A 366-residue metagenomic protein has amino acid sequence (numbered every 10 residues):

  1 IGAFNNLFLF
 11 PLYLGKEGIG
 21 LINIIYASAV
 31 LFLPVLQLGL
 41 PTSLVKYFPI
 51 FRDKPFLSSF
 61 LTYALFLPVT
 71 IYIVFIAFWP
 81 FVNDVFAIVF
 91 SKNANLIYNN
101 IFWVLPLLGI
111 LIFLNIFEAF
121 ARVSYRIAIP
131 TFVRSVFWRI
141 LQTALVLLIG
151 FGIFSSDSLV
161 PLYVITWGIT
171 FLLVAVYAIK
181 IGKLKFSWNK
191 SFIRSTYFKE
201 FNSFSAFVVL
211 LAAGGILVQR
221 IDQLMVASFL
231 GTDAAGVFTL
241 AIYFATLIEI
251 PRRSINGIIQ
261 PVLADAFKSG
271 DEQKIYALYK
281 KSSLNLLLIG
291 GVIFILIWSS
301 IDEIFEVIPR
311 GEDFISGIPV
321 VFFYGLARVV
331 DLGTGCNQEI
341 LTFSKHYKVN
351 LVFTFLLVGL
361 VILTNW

Functional and structural regions predicted by a protein language model:
I1, I24-I25, P34-D84, N99-F102 (+2 more regions): Membrane-water interface segments that mark the loop-to-transmembrane alpha-helix transition
I1-T42, Y72, I76-P80, L107 (+2 more regions): Signature of the first transmembrane helix
G2, Y26-P34, L211, G215 (+3 more regions): Transmembrane helix-bundle signature of multi-pass secondary active exporters and lipid flippases
L7, Q37-R52, V123, A241-S283 (+1 more regions): Helix-loop junctions and terminal segments of transmembrane helices in multi-pass membrane transport/translocation
K16, V85-V104, I297-V329, G335: Interfacial segments at transmembrane-helix termini and the short loops linking adjacent helices
N95-L96, G152-Y163, L172-Q219, I258 (+1 more regions): Interhelical loop/hinge segments that connect adjacent transmembrane helices in multipass membrane
F102, F132-G182, F355-I362: Hydrophobic alpha-helical transmembrane segments
I110-V133, G325-L356: Membrane-interface junctions at transmembrane-helix termini in multi-pass inner-membrane proteins
